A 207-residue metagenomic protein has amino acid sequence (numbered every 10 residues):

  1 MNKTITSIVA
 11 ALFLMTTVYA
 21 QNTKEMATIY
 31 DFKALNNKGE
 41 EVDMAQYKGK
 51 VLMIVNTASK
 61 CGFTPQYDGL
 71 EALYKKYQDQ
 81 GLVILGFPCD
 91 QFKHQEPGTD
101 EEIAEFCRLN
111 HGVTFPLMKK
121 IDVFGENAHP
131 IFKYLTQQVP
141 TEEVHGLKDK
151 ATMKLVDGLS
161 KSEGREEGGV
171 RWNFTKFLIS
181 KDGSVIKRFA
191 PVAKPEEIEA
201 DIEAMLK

Functional and structural regions predicted by a protein language model:
M1-T4: Positively charged n-region of N-terminal signal peptides that target proteins for export
S7-T17: Bacterial N-terminal signal peptides
Q21-A45: N-terminal "domain-start" segment that seeds a small globular fold
K50-V51, S59-K60, T64-P88, C107-H111: Conserved helix-turn-beta segment immediately C-terminal to the redox Cys motif in thioredoxin-like folds
G81-G98, T114-G125: Thiol-based oxidoreductase modules, predominantly thioredoxin-like and allied folds used for disulfide exchange
G112-V192: Thiol/selenol-based redox catalytic cores and closely related redox-interacting motifs
K187-L206: Non-catalytic, surface beta->alpha helical segment in thiol-disulfide oxidoreductase systems
